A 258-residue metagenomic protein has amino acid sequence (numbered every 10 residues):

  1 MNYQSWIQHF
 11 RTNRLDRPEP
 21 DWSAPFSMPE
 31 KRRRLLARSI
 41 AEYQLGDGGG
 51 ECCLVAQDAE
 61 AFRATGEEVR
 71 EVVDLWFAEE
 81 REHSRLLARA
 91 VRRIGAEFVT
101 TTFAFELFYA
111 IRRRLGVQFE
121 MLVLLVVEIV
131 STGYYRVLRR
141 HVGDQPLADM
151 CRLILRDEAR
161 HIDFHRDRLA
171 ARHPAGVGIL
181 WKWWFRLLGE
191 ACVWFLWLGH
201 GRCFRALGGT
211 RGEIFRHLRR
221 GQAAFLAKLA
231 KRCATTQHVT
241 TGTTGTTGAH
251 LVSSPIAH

Functional and structural regions predicted by a protein language model:
M1-H258: Non-heme di-metal
